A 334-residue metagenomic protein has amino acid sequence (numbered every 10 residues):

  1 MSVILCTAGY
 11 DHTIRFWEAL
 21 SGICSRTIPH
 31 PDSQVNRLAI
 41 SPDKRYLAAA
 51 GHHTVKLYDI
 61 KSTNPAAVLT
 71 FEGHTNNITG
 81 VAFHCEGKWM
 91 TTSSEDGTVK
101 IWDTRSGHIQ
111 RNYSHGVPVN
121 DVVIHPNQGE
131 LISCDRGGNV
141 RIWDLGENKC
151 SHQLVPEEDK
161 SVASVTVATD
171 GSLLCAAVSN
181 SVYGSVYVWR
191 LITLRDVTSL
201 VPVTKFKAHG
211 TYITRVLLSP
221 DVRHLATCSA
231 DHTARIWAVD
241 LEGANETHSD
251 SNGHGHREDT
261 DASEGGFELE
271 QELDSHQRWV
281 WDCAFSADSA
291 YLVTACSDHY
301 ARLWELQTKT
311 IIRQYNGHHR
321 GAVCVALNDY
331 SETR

Functional and structural regions predicted by a protein language model:
M1-S2, L38-K44, A82-G87, V123-Q128 (+4 more regions): Loop/turn segments within WD40 beta-propeller blades
A8-D11, A49-H52, S93-D96, C134-G137 (+3 more regions): Conserved strand-to-loop turn within each blade of WD40 beta-propeller repeats
I14-W17, V55-D59, V99-W102, V140-W143 (+4 more regions): WD40-repeat beta-propellers
G22, T63-A66, G107, N148 (+5 more regions): Short coil/turn linkers that define WD40 beta-propeller blade boundaries
P29-V35, F71-I78, Y113-V119, V155-V162 (+4 more regions): WD40/WD-repeat beta-propeller blade N-cap
I60-S62, R190-V197, A238-T260: Short loop/turn segments immediately following beta-strands, especially the blade-tip and inter-blade linker loops
